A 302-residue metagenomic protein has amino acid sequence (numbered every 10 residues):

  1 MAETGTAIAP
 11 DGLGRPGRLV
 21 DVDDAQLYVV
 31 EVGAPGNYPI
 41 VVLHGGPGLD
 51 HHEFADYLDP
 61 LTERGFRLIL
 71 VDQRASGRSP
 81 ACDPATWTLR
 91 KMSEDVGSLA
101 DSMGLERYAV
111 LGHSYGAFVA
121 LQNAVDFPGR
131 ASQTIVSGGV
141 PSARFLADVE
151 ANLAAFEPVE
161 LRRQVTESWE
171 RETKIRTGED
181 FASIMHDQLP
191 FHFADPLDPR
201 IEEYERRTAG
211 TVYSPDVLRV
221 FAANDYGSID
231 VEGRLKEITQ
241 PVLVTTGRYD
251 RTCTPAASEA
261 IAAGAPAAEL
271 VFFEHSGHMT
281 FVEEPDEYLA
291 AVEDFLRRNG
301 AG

Functional and structural regions predicted by a protein language model:
D21-A81, A85: Conserved HGGG/HGGXW glycine-rich cap/lid loop of the alpha/beta-hydrolase fold
L70-Y115, A290: Active-site loop/oxyanion-hole signature of alpha/beta-hydrolase fold enzymes
E106-D148: Conserved hydrolase catalytic core segment
T134-R171: Flexible "cap/lid" loop of the alpha/beta hydrolase fold
E170-V220, N224: Conserved alpha/beta-hydrolase catalytic His-Asp/Glu region
I238, V244-T246: Short beta-strand/loop motif that positions the catalytic acidic residue of the alpha/beta-hydrolase fold
R251-A257: Conserved alpha/beta-hydrolase "acid-adjacent" motif
A268-G302: Catalytic active-site module of serine/aspartate enzymes centered on a nucleophile-bearing elbow/loop
